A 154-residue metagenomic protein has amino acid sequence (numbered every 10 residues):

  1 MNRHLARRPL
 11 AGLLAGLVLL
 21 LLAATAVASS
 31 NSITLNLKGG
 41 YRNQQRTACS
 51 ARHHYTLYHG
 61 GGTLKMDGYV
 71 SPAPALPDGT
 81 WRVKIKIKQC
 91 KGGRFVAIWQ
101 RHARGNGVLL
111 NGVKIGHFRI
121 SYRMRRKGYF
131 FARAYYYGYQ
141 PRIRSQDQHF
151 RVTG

Functional and structural regions predicted by a protein language model:
N2-L14: Bacterial N-terminal signal peptides that target proteins for export
G12-A23: Bacterial N-terminal signal peptides
A28-T63, Y69-S71: Short, compositionally biased P/S/T/A/G/V-rich stretches that sit at domain boundaries
G61, D78-T80, R125-F131: Extracellular Ig-like/FN3 beta-sandwich strand-entry sites
K86-A97: Change "in extracellular beta-sheet-rich domains … of secreted and cell-surface proteins" to "in beta-sheet-rich domains
V96-V113: Solvent-exposed serine/threonine-rich low-complexity stretches and specific carbohydrate-binding patches
L110-R123: Exposed aromatic-hydrophobic patches
M124-Q146, V152: Enriched for extracellular/lumenal, surface-exposed ectodomains of secreted and cell-surface proteins
